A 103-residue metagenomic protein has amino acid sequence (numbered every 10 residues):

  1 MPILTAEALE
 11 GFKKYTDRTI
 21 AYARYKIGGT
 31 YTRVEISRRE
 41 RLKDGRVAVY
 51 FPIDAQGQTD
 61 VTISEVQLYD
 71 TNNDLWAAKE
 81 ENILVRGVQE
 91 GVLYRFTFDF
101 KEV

Functional and structural regions predicted by a protein language model:
M1-I63, T71-V103: Small cysteine-rich, disulfide-bonded extracellular modules of the LU/uPAR three-finger superfamily and closely related
